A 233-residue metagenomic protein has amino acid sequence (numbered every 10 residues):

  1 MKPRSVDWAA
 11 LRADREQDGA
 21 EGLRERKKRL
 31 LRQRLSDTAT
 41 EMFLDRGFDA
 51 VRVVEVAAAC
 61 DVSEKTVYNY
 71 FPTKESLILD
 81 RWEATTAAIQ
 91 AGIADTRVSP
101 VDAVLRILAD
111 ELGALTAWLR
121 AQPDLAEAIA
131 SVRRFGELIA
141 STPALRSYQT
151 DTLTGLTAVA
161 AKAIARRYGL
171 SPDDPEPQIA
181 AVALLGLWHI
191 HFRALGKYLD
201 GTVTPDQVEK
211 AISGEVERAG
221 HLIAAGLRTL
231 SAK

Functional and structural regions predicted by a protein language model:
M1-A13, K162, R166, R193-K233: C-terminal peripheral helix-coil segments that are non-catalytic and often amphipathic
M1-V62: Basic, helix-initiating cap at the start of DNA-binding domains
G22, R46-F48, D61, Y68-D80 (+1 more regions): HTH DNA-binding helix-turn interface
L30, E75-T85, I89-G92, T152: Alpha-helical DNA-contacting segments of helix-turn-helix folds
T85, I89, E111, L115 (+3 more regions): Hydrophobic recognition helices of helix-based DNA-binding modules
A88-R134: Hydrophobic alpha-helical connector segments
S131-Y168, P175-Q178: Amphipathic alpha-helical packing segments from all-alpha helical-bundle domains
P177-L185, H189: Short, well-structured alpha-helical segments
